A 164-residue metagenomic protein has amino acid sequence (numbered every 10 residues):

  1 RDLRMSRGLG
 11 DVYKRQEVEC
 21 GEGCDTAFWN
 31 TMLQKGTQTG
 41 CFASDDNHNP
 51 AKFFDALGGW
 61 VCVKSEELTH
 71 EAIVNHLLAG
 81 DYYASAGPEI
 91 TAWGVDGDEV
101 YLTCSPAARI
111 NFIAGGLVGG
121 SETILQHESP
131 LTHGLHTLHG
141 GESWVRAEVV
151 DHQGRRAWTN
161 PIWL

Functional and structural regions predicted by a protein language model:
R1-Y13: Single conserved hydrophobic/aromatic residue that forms the stacking wall/gate of nucleotide- or nucleobase-binding
D11-L164: Charged catalytic cores and adjacent phosphate/nucleic-acid-binding surfaces used for phosphate/nucleic-acid chemistry
